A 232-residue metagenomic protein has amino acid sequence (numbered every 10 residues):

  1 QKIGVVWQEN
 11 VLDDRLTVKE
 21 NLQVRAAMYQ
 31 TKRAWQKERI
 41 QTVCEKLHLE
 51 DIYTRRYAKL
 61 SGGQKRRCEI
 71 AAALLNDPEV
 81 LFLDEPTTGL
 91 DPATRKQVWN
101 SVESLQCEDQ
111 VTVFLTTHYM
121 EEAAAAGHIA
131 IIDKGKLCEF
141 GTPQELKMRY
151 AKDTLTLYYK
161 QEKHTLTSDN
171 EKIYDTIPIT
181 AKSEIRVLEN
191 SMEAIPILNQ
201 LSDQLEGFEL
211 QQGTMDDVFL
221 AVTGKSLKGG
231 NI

Functional and structural regions predicted by a protein language model:
Q23, A27, A34-I52: Conserved ABC ATPase "signature" region
R56-L60: Conserved ABC ATPase signature
D77: Conserved catalytic motifs of ABC-family nucleotide-binding domains
L81-D84: Catalytic Walker B motif of ABC-type/P-loop ATPase nucleotide-binding domains
F140-G141: ABC ATPase "signature
K152-S226, I232: Short, charged/small-residue-rich alpha-helical element at the C-terminal edge of ABC transporter nucleotide-binding
